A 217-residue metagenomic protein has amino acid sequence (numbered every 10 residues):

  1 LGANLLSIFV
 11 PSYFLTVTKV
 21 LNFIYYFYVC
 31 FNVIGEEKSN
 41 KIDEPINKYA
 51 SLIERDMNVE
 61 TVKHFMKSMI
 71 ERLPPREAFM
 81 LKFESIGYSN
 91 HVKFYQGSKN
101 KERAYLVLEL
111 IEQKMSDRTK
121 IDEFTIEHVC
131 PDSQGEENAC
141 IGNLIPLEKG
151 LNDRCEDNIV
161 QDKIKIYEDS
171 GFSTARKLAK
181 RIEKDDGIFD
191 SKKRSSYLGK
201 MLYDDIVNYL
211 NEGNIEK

Functional and structural regions predicted by a protein language model:
L1-E102: A cross-family structural signal marking well-folded subdomains
S12-V20, I24-V29, V33, K41-E44 (+4 more regions): C-terminal, well-folded lobe of enzymatic/effector domains
R55-L178, S191-S195, G199-L202: Betabetaalpha-Me/HNH-type nuclease active-site subdomain
